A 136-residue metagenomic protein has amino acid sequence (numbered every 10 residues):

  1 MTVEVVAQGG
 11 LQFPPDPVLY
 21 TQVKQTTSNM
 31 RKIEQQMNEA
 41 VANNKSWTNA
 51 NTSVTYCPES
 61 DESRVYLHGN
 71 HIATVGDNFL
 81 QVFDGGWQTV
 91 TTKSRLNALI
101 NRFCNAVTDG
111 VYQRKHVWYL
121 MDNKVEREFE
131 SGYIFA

Functional and structural regions predicted by a protein language model:
M1-G9: Compositionally biased low-complexity segments, especially N-terminal hydrophobic helices that form the hydrophobic
P14-A136: Terminal leader/tail segments of proteins
